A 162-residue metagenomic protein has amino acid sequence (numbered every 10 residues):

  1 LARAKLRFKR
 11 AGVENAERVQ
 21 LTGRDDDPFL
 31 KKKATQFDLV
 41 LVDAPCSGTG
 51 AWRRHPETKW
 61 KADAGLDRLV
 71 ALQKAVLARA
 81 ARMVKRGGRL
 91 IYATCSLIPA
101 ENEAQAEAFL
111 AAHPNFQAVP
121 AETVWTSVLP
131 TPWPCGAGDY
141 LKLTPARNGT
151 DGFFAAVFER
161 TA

Functional and structural regions predicted by a protein language model:
L1-A162: S-adenosylmethionine
